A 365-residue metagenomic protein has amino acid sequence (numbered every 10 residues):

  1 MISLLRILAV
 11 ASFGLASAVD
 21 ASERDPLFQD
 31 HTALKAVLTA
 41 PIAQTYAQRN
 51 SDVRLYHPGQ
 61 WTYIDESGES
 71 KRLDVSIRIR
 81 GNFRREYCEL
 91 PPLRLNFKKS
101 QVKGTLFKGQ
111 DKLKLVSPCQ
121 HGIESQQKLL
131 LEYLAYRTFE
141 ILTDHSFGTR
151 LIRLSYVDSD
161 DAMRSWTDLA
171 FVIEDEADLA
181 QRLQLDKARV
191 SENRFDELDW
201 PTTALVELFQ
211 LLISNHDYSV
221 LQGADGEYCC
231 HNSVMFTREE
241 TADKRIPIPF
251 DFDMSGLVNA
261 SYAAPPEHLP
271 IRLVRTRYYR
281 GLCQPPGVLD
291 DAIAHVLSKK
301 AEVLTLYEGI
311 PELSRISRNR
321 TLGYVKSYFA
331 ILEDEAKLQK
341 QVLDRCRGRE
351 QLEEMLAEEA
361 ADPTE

Functional and structural regions predicted by a protein language model:
M1-V10: Sec-dependent signal peptide recognition, specifically the positively charged N-region followed immediately by
A9-D20: Hydrophobic h-region of N-terminal signal peptides that target proteins for export in Gram-negative bacteria
V19-E365: Phosphate/dinucleotide-binding and metal-coordinating scaffold of catalytic cores in nucleotide-dependent enzymes
